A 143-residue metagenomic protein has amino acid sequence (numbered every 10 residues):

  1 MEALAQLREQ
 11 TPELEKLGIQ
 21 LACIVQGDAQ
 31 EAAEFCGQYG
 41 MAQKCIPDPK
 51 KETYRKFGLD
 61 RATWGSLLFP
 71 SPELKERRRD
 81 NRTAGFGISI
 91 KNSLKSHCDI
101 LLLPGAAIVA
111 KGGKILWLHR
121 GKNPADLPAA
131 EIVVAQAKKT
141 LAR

Functional and structural regions predicted by a protein language model:
M1-E2, G85: Short, flexible loop segments at the rims of nucleotide/cofactor-binding pockets, characterized by
E2-K44, D48-R55: Structural microenvironment flanking redox-active thiols in thiol-disulfide oxidoreductases
C23, P70, P128-A129: Sparse recognition of residues in long alpha-helices and their boundaries
C36-Q38, A42-A125: Thiol/selenol-based redox catalytic cores and closely related redox-interacting motifs
P124-K139: A short, polar/charged loop-to-alpha-helix boundary motif
